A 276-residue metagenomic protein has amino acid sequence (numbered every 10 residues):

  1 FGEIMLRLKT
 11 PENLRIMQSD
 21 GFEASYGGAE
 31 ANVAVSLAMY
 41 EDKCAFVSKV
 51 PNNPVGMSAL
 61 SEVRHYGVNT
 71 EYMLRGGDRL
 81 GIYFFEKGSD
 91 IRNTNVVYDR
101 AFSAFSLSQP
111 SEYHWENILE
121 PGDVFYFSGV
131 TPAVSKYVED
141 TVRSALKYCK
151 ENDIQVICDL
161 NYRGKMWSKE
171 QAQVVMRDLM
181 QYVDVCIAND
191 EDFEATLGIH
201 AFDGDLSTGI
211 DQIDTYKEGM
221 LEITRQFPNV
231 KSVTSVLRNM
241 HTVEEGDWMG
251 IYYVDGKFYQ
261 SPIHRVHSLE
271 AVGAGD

Functional and structural regions predicted by a protein language model:
F1-R15, G21: Positively charged, low-complexity intrinsically disordered leader regions
E23-Y26, T242, H264-D276: Short glycine/threonine-rich catalytic loop with a Thr-x-Gly-x-Asp
S25, N32-C44: Alpha-helix C-terminal capping segments
K43-G129, C149: Conserved N-terminal subdomain of the carbohydrate kinase-like
C44, T70, V156-I157, I187: Hydrophobic beta-strand scaffold residues
D140-D153, V174-Y182: Catalytic-core regions built around general acid/base machinery
Y148-Q155, F227-K231: A short helix->loop->beta-strand "cap" motif at the edges of active sites that frequently abuts
M166-G256: Conserved phosphate/ATP/ADP-binding segment of small-molecule kinases
